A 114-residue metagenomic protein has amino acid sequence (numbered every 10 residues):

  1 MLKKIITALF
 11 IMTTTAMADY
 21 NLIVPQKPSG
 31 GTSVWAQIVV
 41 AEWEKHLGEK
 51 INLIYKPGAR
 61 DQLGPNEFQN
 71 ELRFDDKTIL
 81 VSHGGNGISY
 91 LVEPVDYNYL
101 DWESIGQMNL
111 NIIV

Functional and structural regions predicted by a protein language model:
K4-T14: Sec-dependent N-terminal signal peptides
D19-V114: Conserved hydrophobic/amphipathic secondary-structure segments that form or flank ligand- or partner-binding grooves
